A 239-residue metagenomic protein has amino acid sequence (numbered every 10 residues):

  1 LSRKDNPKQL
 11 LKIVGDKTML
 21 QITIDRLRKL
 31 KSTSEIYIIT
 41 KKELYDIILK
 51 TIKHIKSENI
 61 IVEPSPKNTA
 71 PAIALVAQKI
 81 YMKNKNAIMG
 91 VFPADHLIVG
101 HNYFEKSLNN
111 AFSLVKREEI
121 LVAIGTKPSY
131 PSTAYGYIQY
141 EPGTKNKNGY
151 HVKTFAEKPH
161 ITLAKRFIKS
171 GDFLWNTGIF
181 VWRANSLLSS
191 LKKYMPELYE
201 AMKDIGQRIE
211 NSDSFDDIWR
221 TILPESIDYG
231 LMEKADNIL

Functional and structural regions predicted by a protein language model:
L1, I48-L49, L187, L191: Hydrophobic packing residues within well-ordered alpha-helices of enzyme cores
R3, K12-P93, L97-Y103, N109: Conserved N-terminal catalytic core of the sugar/cofactor nucleotidyltransferase
L10, I60, L121-A123, N237: Conserved beta-strand scaffold positions in the cores of enzyme catalytic domains, especially in NTP/NDP-utilizing
G15, D25, K29-S32, K53 (+9 more regions): Generic secondary-structure signature for well-ordered alpha-helical cores
I39, G90-P93, A123-K127, A156: Short beta-strand segments
P66-P71, Y130-S132, I161-L163: A short acidic, often aromatic-flanked loop/helix-cap motif at beta-alpha or helix-coil junctions that lines enzyme
L97-T133, Q139: Conserved donor-nucleotide/metal-binding helix-loop-beta segment in metal-dependent transferases, i.e., the alpha-helix
Y135-L239: Catalytic core of tubulin tyrosine ligase-like
